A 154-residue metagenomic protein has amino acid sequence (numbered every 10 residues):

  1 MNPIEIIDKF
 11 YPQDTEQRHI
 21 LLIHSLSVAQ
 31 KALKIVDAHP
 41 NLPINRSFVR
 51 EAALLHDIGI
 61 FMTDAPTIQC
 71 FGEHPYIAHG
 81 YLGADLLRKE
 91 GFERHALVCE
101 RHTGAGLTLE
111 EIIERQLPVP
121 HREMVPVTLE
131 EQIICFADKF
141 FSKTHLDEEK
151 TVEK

Functional and structural regions predicted by a protein language model:
N2-H24, M62-G72: Active-site flanking loop/helix segments enriched in acidic
D8, A29, L33-V36, G83-R88: Amphipathic alpha-helical segments within well-ordered protein domains
P12, N41-E153: Divalent metal-dependent catalytic cores for phosphoryl transfer on phosphate-bearing substrates
H24-S25, D57: N-terminal glycine-rich anion-binding loops that anchor highly charged ligand groups
